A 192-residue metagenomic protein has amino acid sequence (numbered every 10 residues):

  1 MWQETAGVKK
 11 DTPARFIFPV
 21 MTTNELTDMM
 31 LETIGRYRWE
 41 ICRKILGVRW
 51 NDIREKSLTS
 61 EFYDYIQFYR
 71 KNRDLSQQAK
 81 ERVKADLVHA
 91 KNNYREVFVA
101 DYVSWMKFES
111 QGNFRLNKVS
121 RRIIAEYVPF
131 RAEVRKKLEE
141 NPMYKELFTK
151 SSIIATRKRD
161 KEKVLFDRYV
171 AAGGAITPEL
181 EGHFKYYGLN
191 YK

Functional and structural regions predicted by a protein language model:
M1-K192: Active-site-flanking segments in enzyme catalytic domains
